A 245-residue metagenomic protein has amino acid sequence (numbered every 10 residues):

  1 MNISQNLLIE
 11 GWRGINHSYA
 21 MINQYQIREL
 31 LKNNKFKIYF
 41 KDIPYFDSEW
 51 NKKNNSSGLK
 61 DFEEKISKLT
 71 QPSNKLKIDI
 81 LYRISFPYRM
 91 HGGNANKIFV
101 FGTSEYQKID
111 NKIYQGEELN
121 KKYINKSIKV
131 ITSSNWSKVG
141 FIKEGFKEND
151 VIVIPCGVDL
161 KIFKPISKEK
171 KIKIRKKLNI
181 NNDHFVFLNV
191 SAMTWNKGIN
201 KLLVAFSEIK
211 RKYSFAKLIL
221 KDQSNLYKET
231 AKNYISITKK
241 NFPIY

Functional and structural regions predicted by a protein language model:
M1-L76: N-terminal pre-catalytic "stem/leader" segment of glycosyltransferase-like enzymes
L8, N181-K197, L203-F206, L218-I219: Conserved donor-binding/catalytic core segment of Leloir-type glycosyltransferases
L8, S48-K129, N135-I142: Extended catalytic core of nucleotide-activated donor transferases of GT-like folds
W12-G14, V190-T194, I209, S224-N225: Short donor-sugar binding/catalytic loops of nucleotide-sugar-dependent glycosyltransferases, especially enzymes
Y19-I22, R83-I84, T132-S134, C156: Replace "coordinates the UDP/GDP/TDP-sugar" with "coordinates nucleotide-activated sugar donors
I128-I142, K147-K168: Donor nucleotide-sugar binding/catalytic pocket of nucleotide-sugar-dependent glycosyltransferases
K164-I180: A short helix/loop element that forms part of the nucleotide-sugar donor recognition site in Leloir-type
D222, K228-Y245: Nucleotide-activated donor-binding/catalytic signature segment of Leloir-type glycosyltransferases, i.e., the conserved
